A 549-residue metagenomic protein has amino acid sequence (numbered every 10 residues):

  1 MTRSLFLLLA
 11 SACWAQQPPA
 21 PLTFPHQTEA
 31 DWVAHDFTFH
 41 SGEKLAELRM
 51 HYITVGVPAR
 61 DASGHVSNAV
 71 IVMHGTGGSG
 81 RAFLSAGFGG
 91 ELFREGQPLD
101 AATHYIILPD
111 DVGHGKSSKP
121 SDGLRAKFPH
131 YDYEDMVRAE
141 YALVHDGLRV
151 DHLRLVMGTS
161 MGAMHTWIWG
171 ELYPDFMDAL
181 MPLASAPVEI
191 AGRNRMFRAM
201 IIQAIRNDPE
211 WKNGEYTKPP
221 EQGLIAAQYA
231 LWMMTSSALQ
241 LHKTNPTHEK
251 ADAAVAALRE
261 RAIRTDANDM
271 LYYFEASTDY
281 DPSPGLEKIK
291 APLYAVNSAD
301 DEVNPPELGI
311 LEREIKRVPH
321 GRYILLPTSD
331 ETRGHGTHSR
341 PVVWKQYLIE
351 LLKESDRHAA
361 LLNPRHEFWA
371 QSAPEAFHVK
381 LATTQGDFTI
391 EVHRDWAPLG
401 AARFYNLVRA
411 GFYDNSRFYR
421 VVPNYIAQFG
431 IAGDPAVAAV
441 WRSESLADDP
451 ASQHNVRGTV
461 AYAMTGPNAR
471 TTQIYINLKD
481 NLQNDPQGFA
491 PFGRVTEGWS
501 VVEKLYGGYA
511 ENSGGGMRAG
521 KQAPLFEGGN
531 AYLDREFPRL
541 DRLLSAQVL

Functional and structural regions predicted by a protein language model:
I53-D122: N-terminal cap/lid subdomain of alpha/beta-hydrolase-fold enzymes
E134-L155, L172: Conserved acidic catalytic loop of the alpha/beta-hydrolase fold
D151-R195: Conserved hydrolase catalytic core segment
F176-E260: Alpha/beta-hydrolase-fold enzymes
I289, A295-N297: Short beta-strand/loop motif that positions the catalytic acidic residue of the alpha/beta-hydrolase fold
E302-I310: Conserved alpha/beta-hydrolase "acid-adjacent" motif
V318-A360: Catalytic active-site module of serine/aspartate enzymes centered on a nucleophile-bearing elbow/loop
A360-L549: Cyclophilin-like peptidyl-prolyl cis-trans isomerases
